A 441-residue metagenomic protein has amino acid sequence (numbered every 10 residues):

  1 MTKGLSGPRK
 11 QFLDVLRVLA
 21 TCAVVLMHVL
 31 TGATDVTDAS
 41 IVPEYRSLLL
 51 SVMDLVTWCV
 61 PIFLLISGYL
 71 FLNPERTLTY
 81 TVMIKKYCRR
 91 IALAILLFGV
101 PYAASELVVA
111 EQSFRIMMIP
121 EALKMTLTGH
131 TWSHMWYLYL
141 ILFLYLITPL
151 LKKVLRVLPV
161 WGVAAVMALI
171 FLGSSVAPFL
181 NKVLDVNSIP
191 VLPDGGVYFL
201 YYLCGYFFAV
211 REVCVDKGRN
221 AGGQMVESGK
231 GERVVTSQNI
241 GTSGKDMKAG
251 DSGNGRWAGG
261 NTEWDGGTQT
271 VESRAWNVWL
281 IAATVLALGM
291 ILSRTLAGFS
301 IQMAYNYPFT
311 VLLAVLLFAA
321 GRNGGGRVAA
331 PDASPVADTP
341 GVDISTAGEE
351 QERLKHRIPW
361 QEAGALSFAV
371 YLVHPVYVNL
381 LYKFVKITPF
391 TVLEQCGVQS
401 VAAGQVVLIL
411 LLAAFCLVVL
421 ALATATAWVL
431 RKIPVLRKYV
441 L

Functional and structural regions predicted by a protein language model:
M1-R9: Short, Lys/Arg-rich, polar N-terminal cytosolic tail immediately upstream of the first transmembrane signal-anchor
T2-K3, G325-K355, P375-L441: C-terminal "closing" transmembrane helix and its immediate cytosolic amphipathic cap in multi-pass membrane proteins
Q11-N73, A92-G99: Functionally critical transmembrane alpha-helices in membrane proteins and complexes, commonly lining
C22, L26-V29, G99-V100, M167-L180 (+2 more regions): Aromatic-anchored segments of alpha-helical transmembrane domains
L48-V60, M125-L140, F179-Y201, I291-L316 (+1 more regions): Interfacial loop-to-helix transition and helix-capping segments at the boundaries of transmembrane helices
M53-I62, P74-E106, R115-S133, W279 (+1 more regions): Transmembrane alpha-helical segments and their boundary/interface "anchor" motifs in multi-pass integral membrane
F63, L72, Y102-A110, M117-A209: Hydrophobic alpha-helical segments with transmembrane-like composition
G222-M225, T270-D332, V336, D343-Q361 (+3 more regions): Alpha-helical transmembrane segments and terminal signal-anchor/GPI-anchor hydrophobic tails, characterized by long
